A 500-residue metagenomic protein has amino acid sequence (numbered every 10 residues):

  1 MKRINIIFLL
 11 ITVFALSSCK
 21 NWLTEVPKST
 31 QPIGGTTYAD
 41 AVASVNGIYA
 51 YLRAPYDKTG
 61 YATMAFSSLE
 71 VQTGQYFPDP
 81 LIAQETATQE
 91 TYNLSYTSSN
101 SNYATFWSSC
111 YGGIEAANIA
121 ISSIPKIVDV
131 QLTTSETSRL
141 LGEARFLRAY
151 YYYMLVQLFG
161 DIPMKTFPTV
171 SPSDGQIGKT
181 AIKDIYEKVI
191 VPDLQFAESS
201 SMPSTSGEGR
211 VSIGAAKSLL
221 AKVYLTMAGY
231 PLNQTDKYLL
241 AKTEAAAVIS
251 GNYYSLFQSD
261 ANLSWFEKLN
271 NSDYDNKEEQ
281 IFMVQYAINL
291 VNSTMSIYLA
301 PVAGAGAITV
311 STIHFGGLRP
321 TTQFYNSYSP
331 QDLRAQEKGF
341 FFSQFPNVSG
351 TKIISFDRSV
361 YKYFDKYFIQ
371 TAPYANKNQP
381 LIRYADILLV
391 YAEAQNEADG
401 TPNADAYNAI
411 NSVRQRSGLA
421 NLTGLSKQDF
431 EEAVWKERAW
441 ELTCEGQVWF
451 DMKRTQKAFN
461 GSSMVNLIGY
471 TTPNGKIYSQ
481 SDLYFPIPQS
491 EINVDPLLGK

Functional and structural regions predicted by a protein language model:
M1-S29: Bacterial Sec-dependent N-terminal signal peptides
S18-W22, G34-G35, C110-G113, E267-T309 (+4 more regions): Long, intrinsically disordered, low-complexity segments
C19-S67, P486-K500: Membrane-proximal, proline-rich intrinsically disordered regions
S29-G35, A39, T59-D79, K165-F167 (+5 more regions): Short, surface-exposed recognition loops and adjoining beta-strand edges that mediate ligand/DNA contacts, enriched
Y38, V42, N46, A50-P55 (+8 more regions): Conserved, well-structured interaction surfaces
T86-T88, L94, Q323-R383: Flexible, polar/acidic helix-loop-strand segments at domain edges
